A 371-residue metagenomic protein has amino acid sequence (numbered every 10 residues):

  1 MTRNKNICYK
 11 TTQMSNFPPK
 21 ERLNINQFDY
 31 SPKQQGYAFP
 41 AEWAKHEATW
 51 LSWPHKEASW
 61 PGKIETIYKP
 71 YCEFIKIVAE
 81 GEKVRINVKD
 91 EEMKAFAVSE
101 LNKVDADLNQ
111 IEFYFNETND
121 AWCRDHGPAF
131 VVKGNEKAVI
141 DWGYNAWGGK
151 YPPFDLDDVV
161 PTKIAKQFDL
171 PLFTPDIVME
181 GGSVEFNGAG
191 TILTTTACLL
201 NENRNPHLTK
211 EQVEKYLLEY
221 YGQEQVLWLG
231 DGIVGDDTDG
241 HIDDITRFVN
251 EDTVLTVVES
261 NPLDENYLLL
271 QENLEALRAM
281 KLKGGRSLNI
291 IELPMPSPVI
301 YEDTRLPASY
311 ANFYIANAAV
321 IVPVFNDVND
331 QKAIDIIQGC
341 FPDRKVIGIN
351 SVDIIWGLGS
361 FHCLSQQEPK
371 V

Functional and structural regions predicted by a protein language model:
I7-V371: The feature marks the mature, well-folded catalytic cores of soluble enzymes
